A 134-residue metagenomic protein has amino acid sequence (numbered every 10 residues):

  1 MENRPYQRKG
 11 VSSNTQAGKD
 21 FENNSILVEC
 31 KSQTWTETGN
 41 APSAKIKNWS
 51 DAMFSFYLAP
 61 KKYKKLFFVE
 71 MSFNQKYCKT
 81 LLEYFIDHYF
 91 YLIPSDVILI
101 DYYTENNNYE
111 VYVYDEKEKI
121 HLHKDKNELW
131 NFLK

Functional and structural regions predicted by a protein language model:
M1, D20-N23, F56-P60: Alpha-helix C-terminal capping segments
M1-V11: Acidic-basic catalytic patches of nuclease active cores, encompassing PD-(D/E)XK and other metal-cofactor nuclease
K9-V11, F67-F73, I100-E105: Acidic carboxylate-rich catalytic motifs and surrounding loops in phosphoryl-/glycosyl-chemistry enzymes
S13-T15, P94: Residues that act as N-cap/strand-start positions at coil-to-secondary-structure junctions
T15-A17, I86: Alpha-helical scaffolding within the catalytic cores of extracellular/periplasmic polymer-degrading hydrolases
A17-Q33: Active-site beta-strand-loop-beta-strand hairpin of nuclease catalytic cores that positions key catalytic residues
K31-Y89: Catalytic cores of nucleic-acid endonucleases
S50, F54, K61-K62, K79-K134: Non-catalytic C-terminal interaction segments of nucleic acid-processing enzymes
